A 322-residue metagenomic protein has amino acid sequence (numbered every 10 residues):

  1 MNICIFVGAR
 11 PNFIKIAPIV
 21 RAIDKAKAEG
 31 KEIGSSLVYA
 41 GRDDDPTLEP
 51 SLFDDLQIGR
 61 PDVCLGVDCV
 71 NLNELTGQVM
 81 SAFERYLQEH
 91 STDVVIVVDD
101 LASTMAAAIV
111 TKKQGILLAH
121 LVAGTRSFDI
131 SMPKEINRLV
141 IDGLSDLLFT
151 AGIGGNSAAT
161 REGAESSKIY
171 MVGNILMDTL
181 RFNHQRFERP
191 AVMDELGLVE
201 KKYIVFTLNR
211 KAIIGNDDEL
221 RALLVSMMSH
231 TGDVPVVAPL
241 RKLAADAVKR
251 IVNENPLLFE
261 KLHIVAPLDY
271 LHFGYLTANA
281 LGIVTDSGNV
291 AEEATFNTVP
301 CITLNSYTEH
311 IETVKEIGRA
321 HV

Functional and structural regions predicted by a protein language model:
C4-V7, I14-D24, A28, L52 (+1 more regions): Active-site and donor-binding regions of nucleotide-sugar-utilizing enzymes
I19-I33, S226-D233: A short, Lys/Arg-enriched amphipathic alpha-helix followed by its capping loop at the start of a domain
G34-D43: A short beta-strand-loop structural module common to alpha/beta enzyme folds
R42-G59, I251: N-terminal beta-loop-helix "entrance" segment that forms/cooperates in small-molecule cofactor or anionic ligand
R42-T47, G66, L144-D217: A nucleotide-sugar donor-handling region in carbohydrate enzymes
P50-F53, E188-N279: Donor-nucleotide binding loops and adjacent catalytic segments primarily of GT-B fold Leloir glycosyltransferases
V97-V98, I109, H120-L121, L148 (+1 more regions): A donor-sugar binding/catalytic signature common to diverse glycosyltransferases and related nucleotide-sugar
A320-V322: Conserved small/polar residues in nucleotide/adenosyl-binding loops
